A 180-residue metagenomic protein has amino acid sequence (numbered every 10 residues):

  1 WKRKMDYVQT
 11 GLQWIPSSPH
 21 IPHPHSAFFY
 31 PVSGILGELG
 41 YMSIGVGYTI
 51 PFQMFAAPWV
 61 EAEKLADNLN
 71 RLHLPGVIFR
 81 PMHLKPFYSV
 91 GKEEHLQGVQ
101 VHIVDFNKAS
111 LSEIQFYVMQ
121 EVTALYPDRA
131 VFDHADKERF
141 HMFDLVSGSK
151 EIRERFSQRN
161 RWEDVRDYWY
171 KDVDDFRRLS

Functional and structural regions predicted by a protein language model:
W1-S33: Conserved anion/nucleotide-ligand pocket segment
A27-E38, R80-P86: A general structural motif
L39-V46, Y88-E94: Short, flexible, solvent-exposed loop/turn segments with mixed acidic/basic and small polar residues
A56-Y168: Conserved functional hotspot residues or short segments at active or partner-binding sites across diverse domains
